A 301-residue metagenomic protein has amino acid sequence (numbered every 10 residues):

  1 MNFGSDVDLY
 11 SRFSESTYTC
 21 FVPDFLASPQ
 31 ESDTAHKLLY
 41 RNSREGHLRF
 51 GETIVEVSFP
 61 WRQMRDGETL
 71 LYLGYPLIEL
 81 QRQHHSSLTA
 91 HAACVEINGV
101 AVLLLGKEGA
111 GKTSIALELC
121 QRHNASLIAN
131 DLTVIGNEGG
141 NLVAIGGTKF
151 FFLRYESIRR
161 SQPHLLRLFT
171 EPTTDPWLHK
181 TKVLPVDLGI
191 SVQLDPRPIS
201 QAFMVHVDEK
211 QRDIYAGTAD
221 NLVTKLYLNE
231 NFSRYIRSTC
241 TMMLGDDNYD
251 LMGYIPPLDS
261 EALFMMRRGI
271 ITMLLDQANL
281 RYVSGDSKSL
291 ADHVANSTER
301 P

Functional and structural regions predicted by a protein language model:
M1-E108, R122-I128, T133-P301: A noncatalytic interaction/capping subdomain that flanks phosphate/NTP-handling catalytic cores
A110-K112: Conserved glycine(s) of the Walker
I115-A116: Post-Walker A alpha-helix
L119: Aromatic pocket-lining residues of Rossmann-like dinucleotide-binding sites
